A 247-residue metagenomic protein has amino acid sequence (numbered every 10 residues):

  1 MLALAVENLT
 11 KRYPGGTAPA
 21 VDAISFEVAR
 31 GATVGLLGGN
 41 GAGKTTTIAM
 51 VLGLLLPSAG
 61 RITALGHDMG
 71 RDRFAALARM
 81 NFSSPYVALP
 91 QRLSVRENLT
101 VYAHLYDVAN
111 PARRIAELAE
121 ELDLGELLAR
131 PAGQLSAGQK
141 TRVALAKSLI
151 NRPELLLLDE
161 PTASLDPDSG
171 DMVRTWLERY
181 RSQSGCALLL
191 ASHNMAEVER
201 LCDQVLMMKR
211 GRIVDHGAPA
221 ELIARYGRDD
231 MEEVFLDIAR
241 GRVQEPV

Functional and structural regions predicted by a protein language model:
G60-R71, A75-A76: Conserved ABC transporter NBD signature motif
T100, H104-L127: Conserved ABC ATPase "signature" region
R152: Conserved catalytic motifs of ABC-family nucleotide-binding domains
L156-D159: Catalytic Walker B motif of ABC-type/P-loop ATPase nucleotide-binding domains
D171-Q183: Helical segment within the ABC ATPase nucleotide-binding domain
H216-G217: ABC ATPase "signature
